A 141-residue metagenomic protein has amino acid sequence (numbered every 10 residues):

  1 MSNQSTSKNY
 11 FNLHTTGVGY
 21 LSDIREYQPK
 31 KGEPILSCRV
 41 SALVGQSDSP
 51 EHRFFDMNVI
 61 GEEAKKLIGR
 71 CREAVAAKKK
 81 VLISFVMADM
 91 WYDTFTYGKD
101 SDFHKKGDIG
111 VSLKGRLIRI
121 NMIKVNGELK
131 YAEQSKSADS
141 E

Functional and structural regions predicted by a protein language model:
M1-E141: Single-stranded nucleic acid-binding surfaces, predominantly the OB-fold ssDNA-binding core
